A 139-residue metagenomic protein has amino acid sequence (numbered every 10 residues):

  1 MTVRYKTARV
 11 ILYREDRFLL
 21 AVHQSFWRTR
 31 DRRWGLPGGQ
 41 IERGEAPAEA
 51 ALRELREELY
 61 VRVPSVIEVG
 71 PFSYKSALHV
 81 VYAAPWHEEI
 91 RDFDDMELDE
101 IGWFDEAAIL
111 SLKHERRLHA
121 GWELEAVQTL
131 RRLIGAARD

Functional and structural regions predicted by a protein language model:
M1-L20, Q40: Conserved N-terminal beta-strand and adjoining loop/helix that marks the start of the Nudix/MutT-like hydrolase domain
T2, V10-I11, F26, P71-F72 (+1 more regions): Short secondary-structure boundary/capping segments
V3-Y5, Y13, T29, S76 (+2 more regions): A generic fold-level signal
L12-R14, V22, P85-W86, D105: Residue-level signal for short segments within beta-strands and strand-turn junctions of well-structured beta-sheet
R17-R53, E57: Conserved Nudix-box catalytic region and its N-terminal flanking loop in Nudix hydrolases and closely related
Q40-W122: Unchanged
L118-D139: Charged phosphate-binding loop/patch that engages nucleotide di/tri-phosphates or the phosphate backbone of nucleic
